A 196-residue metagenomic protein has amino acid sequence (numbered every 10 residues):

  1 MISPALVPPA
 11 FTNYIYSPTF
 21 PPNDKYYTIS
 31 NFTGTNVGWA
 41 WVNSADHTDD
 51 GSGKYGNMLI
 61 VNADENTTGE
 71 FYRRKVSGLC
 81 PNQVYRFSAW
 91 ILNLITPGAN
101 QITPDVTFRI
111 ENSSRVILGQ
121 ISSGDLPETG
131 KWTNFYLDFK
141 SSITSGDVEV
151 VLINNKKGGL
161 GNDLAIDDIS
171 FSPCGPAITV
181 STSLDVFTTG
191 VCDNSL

Functional and structural regions predicted by a protein language model:
M1-C80, W90-L94, Q101-T107, L118 (+1 more regions): Aromatic (Trp/Tyr/Phe) and Gly/Pro-enriched flexible surface segments
Y85-A89: Short beta-strand segments enriched for Tyr within beta-sheet-rich domains, predominantly fibronectin type III
P97, V116, V191-S195: Membrane-topology and secretion signals of cell-surface/extracellular proteins
F108-N112: Conserved aromatic beta-strand anchor motif in extracellular beta-sandwich/beta-rich domains
S113-R115, D185: Intrinsically disordered, low-complexity repeat segments enriched in small/polar residues
C174-L196: Proline- and Ser/Thr-rich low-complexity, intrinsically disordered segments
